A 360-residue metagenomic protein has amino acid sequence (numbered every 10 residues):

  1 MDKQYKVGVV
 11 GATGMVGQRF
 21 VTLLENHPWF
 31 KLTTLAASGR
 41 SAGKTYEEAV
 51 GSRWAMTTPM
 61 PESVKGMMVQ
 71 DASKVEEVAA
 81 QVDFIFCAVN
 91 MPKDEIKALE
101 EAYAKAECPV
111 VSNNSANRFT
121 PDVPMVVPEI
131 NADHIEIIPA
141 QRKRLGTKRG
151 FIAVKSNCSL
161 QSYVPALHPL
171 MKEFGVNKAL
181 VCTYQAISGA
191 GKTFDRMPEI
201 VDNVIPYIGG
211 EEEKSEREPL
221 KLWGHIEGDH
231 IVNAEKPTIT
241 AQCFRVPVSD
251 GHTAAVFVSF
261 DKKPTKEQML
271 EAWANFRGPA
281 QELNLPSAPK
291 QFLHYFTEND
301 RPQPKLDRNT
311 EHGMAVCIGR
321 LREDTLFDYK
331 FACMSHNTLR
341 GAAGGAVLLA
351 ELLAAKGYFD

Functional and structural regions predicted by a protein language model:
M1-Y207, P237-T238, T310, V316-C317 (+3 more regions): N-terminal Rossmann-like NAD(P) cofactor-binding subdomain of oxidoreductases, focused on the glycine-rich
S188-D360: Charged docking surfaces used in two-component/phosphorelay signaling
